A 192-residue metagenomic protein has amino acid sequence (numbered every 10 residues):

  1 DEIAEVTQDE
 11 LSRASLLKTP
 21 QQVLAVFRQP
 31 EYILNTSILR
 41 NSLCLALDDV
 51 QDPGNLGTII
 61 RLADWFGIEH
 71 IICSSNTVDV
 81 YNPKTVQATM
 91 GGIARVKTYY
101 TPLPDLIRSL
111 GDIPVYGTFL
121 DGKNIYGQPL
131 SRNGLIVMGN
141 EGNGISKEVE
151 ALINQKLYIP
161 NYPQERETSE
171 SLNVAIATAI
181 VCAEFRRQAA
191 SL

Functional and structural regions predicted by a protein language model:
D1-D52, R186: Arg/Lys-rich RNA-binding interfaces used to dock onto structured RNA substrates
D1-E5, S42, I113-V115, R132-L135 (+1 more regions): Active-site regions of enzymes building and remodeling cell-envelope glycoconjugates
A4, T36-G122: RNA substrate-binding interface of SAM-dependent RNA methyltransferases
Q8-A14, L103-R108, K123-I125, Q164-R166: A short acidic, often aromatic-flanked loop/helix-cap motif at beta-alpha or helix-coil junctions that lines enzyme
V23, A88-G92, N133-G134: Short, hinge-like loop/turn segments at secondary-structure boundaries
A25, V86, V115, V137 (+1 more regions): A residue-level signal for conserved active-site and pocket-lining positions in enzyme catalytic cores
L62-F66, V80-G92, K147-L192: Structured adenosyl-cofactor binding patch, chiefly the S-adenosyl-L-methionine
G117-S169: Active-site/ligand-binding-proximal alpha/beta "capping" segment
